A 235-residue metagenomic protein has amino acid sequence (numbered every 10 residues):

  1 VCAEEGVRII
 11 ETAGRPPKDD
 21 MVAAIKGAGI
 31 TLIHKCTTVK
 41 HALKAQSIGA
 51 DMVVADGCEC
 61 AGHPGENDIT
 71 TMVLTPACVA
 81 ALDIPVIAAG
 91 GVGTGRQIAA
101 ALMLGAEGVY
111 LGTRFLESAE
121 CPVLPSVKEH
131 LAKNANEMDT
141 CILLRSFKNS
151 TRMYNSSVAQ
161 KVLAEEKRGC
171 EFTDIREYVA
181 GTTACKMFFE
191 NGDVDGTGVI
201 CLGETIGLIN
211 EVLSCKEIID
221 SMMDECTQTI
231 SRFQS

Functional and structural regions predicted by a protein language model:
V1-I87, T94-T113: Alpha/beta enzyme core
G65-I87, G93-S235: Conserved active-site-proximal phosphate/metal-binding subdomains
